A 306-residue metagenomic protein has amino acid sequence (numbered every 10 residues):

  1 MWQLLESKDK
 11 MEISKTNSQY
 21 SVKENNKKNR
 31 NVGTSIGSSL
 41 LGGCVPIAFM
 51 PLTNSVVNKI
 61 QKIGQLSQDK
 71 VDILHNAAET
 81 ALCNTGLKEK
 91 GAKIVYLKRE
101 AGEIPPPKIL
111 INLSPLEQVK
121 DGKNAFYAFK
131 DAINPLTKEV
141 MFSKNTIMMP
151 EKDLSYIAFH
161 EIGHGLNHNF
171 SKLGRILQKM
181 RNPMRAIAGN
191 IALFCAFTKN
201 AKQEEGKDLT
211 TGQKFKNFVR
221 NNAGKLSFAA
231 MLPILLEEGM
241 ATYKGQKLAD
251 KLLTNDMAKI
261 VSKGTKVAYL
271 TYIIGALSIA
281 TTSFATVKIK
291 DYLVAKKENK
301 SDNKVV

Functional and structural regions predicted by a protein language model:
W2, S7-K28: Short, compositionally biased, intrinsically disordered N-terminal export/targeting signals, typified by the non-Sec
Q3-L5, K10, S35-G42, P51 (+3 more regions): Organelle targeting or membrane-anchoring low-complexity regions in eukaryotic organelle proteins
K23-N29, N84, K88-K90, L116-K120 (+1 more regions): C-terminal low-complexity, largely alpha-helical membrane/lipid-association modules
N26-K27, N31-G43, I47, P51 (+4 more regions): Long, well-structured alpha-helical subdomains associated with metal-dependent extracellular/ecto-lumenal hydrolases
I60-K93, L97-P106, S301-D302: Membrane-interface amphipathic/juxtamembrane segments adjacent to transmembrane helices
T85, K90-A92, A101-P105, I133 (+6 more regions): Hydrophobic, small-residue-rich transmembrane alpha-helices and their short perimembrane loops in multi-pass membrane
E103-I157, I162-N169: Active-site scaffold of zinc-dependent metalloenzymes
E161-I187, T198-K199: Catalytic Zn2+-binding segment of zinc metalloproteases
